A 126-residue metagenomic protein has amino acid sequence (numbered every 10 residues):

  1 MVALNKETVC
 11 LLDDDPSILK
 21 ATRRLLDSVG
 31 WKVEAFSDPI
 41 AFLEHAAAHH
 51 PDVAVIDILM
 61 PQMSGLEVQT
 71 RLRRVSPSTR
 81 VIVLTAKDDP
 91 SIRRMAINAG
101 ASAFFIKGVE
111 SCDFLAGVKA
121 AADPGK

Functional and structural regions predicted by a protein language model:
M1-C10, P16-R23, C112-K126: Non-catalytic signal-transmission and effector/linker regions of two-component phosphorelay proteins
G30-S37, H45: Short hydrophobic/Thr-rich beta-strand motif most characteristic of the beta2 strand and flanking loop of CheY-like
S37-D38, S64-E67: Acidic catalytic/metal-coordinating carboxylates
E44, L66-S78: Short amphipathic alpha-helix used as the core "switch/output" element in two-component signaling
H49-V55: Active-site beta3 strand of CheY-like receiver
M60-P61: Receiver (REC) domain active-site loop signature in two-component systems and cognate sites in sensor histidine kinases
E67, D88-A103, V109-C112, A116: Alpha4 helix (beta4-alpha4-beta5 surface) of REC/receiver domains from two-component response regulators
